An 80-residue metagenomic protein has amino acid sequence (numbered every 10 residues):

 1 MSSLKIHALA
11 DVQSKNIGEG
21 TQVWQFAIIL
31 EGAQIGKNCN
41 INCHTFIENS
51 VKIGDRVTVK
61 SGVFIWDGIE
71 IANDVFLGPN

Functional and structural regions predicted by a protein language model:
L4-G78: Structural signal for interior beta-strand "rungs" in well-ordered beta-sheet cores of soluble enzyme domains
